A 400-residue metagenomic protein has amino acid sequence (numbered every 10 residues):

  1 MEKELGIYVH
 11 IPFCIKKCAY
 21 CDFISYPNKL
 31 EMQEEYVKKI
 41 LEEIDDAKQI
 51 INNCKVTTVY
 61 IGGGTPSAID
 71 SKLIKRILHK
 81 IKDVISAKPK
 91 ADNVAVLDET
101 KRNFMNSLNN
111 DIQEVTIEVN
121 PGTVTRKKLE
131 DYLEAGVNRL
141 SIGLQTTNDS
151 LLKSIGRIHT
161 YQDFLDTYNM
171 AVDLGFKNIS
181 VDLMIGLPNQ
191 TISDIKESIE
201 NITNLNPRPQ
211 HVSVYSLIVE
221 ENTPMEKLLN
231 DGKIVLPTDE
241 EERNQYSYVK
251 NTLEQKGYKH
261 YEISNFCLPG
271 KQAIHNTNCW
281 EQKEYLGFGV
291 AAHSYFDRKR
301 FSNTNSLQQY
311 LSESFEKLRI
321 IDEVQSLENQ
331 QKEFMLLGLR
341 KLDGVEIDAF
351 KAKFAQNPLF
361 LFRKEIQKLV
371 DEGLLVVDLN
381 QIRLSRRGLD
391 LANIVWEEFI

Functional and structural regions predicted by a protein language model:
E2-E4, S25-D46, C54-I85, N93 (+1 more regions): C-terminal scaffold of the Radical SAM
P12-F23: Local cysteine-cluster metal-coordination motifs and their immediate loop/turn environment, predominantly Fe-S cluster
Q356-K368: Short amphipathic alpha-helical interaction segments
D371-N380: A short, conserved structural fragment
Q381-S385: Minor-groove-contacting beta-hairpin "wing" of winged helix-turn-helix DNA-binding domains
R387-I400: Short, amphipathic alpha-helical interaction segments positioned at domain boundaries
